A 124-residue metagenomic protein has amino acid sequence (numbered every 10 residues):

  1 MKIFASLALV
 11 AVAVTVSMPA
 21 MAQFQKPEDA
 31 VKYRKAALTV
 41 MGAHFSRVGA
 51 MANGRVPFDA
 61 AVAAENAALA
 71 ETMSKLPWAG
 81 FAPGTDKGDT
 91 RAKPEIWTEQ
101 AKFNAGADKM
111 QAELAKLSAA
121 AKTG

Functional and structural regions predicted by a protein language model:
M1-A8: Bacterial N-terminal signal peptides that target proteins for export
S17-P19: N-terminal signal peptide c-region/cleavage motif recognized by signal peptidases
F24-G124: Extracytoplasmic c-type cytochrome modules immediately beyond a signal peptide or single-pass transmembrane anchor
